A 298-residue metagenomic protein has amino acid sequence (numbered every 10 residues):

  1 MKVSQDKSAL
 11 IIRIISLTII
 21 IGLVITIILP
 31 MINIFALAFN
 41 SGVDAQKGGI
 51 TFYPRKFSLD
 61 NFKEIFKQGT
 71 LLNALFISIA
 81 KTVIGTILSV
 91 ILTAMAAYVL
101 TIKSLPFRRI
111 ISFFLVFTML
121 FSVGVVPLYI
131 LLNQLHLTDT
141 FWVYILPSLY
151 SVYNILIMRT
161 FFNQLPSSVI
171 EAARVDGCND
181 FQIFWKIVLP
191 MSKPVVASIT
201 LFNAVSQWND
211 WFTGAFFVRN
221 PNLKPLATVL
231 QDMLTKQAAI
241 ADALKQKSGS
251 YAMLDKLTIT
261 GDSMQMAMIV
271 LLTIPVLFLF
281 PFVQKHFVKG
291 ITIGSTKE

Functional and structural regions predicted by a protein language model:
K2-E298: A hydrophobic, multi-pass inner-membrane permease signature
